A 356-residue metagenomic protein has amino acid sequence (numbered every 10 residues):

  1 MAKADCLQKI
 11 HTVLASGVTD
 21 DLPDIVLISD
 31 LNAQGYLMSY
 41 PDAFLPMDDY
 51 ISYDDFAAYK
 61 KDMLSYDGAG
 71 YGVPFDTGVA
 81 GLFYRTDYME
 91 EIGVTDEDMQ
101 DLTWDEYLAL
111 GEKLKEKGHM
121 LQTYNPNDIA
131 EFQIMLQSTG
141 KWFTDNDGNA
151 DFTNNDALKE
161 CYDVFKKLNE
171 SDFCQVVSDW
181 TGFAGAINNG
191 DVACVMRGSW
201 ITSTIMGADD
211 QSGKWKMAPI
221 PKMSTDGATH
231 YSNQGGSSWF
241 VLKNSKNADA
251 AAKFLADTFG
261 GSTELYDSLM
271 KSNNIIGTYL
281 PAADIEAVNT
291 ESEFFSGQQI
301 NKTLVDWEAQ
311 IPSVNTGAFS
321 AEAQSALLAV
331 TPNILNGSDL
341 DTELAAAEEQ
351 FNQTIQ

Functional and structural regions predicted by a protein language model:
M1-A58, E91-I92, D191-C194, D209: Extracytoplasmic "Venus flytrap"/periplasmic binding protein-like
M1-Q34, D96, S224-G227, A250 (+4 more regions): Conserved N-terminal structural module of periplasmic/extracytoplasmic solute-binding proteins
M1-T12, L31, L102-L108, V176-N189: Short helix-initiation/N-cap motifs at beta->coil->alpha
V26-G81, L108, I134, K216-P219 (+2 more regions): Hinge/lid segment of periplasmic solute-binding proteins
D42, S203, S237-A321, T342: Mature extracytoplasmic/periplasmic domains
D67-F75, A80, E90, D105-D151 (+2 more regions): Extracytoplasmic/periplasmic solute-binding protein
L108-L114, G148-V177, I220: Glycine-centered hinge/linker elements that transmit conformational signals in sensory and ligand-binding systems
W215-F240: Periplasmic-binding protein-like
